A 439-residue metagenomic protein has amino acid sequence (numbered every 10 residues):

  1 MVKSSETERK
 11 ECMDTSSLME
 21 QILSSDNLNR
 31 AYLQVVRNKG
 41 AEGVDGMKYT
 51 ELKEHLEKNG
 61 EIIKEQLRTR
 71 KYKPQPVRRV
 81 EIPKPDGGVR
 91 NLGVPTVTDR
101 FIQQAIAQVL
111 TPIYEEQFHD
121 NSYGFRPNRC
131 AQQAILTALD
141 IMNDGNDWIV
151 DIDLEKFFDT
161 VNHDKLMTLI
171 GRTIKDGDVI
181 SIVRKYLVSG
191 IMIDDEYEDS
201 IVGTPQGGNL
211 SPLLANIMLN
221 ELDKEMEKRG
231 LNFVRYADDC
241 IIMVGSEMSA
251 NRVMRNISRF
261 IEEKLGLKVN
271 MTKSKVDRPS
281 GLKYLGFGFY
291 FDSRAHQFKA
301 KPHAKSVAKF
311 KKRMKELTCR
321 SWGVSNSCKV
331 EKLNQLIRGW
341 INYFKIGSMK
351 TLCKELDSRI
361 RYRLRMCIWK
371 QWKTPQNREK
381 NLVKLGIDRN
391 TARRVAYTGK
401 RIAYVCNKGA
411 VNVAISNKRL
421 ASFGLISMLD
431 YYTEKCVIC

Functional and structural regions predicted by a protein language model:
M1-N29: Charged, compositionally biased N-terminal leader segments and the immediate start of the first structured element
V36, G40-M47, G386: Short, charged alpha-helical motifs in flexible N/C-terminal segments and linkers
E51-K73: Amphipathic alpha-helical blocks
Q66-E81, P85, D120-R129, Q133-K283: Conserved polymerase palm-domain catalytic core
L92-V109, E116: Hydrophobic alpha-helical hairpins/lids featuring a short glycine-rich hinge
V188, K264-R338: A conserved non-catalytic segment of reverse transcriptases and RNA-directed RNA polymerases corresponding to the late
K329-P375, E379, V383: Non-catalytic, peripheral interaction segments enriched in hydrophobic/basic residues
W372-C439: Extended C-terminal regions of large enzymes
